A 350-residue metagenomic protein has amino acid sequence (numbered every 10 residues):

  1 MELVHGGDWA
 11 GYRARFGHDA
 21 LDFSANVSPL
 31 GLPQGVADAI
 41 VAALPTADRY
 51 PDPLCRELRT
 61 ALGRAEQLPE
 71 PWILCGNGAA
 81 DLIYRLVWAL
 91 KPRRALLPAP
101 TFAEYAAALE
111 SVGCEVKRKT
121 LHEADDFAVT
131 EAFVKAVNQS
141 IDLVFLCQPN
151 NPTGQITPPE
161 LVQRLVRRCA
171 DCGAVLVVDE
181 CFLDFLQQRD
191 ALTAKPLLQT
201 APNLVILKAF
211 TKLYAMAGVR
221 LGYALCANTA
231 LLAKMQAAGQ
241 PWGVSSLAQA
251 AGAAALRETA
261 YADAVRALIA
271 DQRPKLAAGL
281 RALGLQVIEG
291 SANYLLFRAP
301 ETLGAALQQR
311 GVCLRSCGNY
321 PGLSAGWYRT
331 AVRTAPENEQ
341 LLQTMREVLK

Functional and structural regions predicted by a protein language model:
M1-R49: N-terminal "arm"/small-domain region of PLP-dependent enzymes with the aminotransferase-like
G31-P33, L54, N203-I288: PLP-dependent aminotransferase class I/II
P51, G63-R85: Short loop-beta-helix segment that forms the pyridoxal 5′-phosphate
P69-I73, E180, P202-N203: Short acidic capping loops at alpha-helix termini that bridge into adjacent secondary structure
W88-L146: PLP-dependent aminotransferase-like
E123-Q187: Active-site phosphate-binding strand-loop segment of PLP-dependent enzymes
A270, L280-G311: Conserved PLP-binding catalytic core of the aspartate aminotransferase-like
Q309-R310, N319-K350: PLP-dependent enzyme catalytic core of the Aspartate aminotransferase-like
